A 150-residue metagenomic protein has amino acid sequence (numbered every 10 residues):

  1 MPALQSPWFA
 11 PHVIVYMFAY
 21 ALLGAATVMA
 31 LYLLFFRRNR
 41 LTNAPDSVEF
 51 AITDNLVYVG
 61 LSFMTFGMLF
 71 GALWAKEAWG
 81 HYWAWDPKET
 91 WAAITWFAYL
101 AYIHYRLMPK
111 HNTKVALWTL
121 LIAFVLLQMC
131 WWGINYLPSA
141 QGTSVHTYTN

Functional and structural regions predicted by a protein language model:
M1-P7, I14: Intramembrane catalytic core of multi-pass membrane enzymes that act on lipidic substrates
P11-R38, E49-A78, A84-N150: Hydrophobic cores of alpha-helical transmembrane segments in multi-pass integral membrane proteins
